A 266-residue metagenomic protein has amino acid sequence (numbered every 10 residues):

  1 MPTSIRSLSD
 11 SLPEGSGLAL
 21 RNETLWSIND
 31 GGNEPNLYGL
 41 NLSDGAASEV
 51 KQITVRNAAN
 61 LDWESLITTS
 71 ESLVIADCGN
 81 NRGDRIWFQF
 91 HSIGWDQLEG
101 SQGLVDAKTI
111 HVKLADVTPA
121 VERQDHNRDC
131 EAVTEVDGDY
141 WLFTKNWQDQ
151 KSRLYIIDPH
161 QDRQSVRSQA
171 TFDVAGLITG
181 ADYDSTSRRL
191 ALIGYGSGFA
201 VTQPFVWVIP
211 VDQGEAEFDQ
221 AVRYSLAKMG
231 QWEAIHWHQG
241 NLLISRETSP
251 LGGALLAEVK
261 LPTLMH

Functional and structural regions predicted by a protein language model:
M1-H266: Sequence/structural signature of beta-propeller domains
